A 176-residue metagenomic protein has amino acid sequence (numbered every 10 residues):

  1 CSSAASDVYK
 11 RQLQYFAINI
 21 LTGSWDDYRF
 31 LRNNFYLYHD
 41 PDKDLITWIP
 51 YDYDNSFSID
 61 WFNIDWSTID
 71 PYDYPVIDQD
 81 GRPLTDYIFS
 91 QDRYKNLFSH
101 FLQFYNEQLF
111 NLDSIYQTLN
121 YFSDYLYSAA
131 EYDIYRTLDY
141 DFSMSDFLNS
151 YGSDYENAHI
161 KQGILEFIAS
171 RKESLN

Functional and structural regions predicted by a protein language model:
C1-A5, Y9: Single conserved hydrophobic/aromatic residue that forms the stacking wall/gate of nucleotide- or nucleobase-binding
S6, R29-L31: Short, motif-level signal for alpha-helix interfacial/capping segments enriched in acidic residues and aromatics/proline
K10-N19, G23: Beta-propeller domains
A17, L31-F35: Extended, hydrophobic alpha-helical segments in both membrane/secreted and soluble proteins
H39-L175: C-terminal catalytic region of ATP-dependent kinase domains
